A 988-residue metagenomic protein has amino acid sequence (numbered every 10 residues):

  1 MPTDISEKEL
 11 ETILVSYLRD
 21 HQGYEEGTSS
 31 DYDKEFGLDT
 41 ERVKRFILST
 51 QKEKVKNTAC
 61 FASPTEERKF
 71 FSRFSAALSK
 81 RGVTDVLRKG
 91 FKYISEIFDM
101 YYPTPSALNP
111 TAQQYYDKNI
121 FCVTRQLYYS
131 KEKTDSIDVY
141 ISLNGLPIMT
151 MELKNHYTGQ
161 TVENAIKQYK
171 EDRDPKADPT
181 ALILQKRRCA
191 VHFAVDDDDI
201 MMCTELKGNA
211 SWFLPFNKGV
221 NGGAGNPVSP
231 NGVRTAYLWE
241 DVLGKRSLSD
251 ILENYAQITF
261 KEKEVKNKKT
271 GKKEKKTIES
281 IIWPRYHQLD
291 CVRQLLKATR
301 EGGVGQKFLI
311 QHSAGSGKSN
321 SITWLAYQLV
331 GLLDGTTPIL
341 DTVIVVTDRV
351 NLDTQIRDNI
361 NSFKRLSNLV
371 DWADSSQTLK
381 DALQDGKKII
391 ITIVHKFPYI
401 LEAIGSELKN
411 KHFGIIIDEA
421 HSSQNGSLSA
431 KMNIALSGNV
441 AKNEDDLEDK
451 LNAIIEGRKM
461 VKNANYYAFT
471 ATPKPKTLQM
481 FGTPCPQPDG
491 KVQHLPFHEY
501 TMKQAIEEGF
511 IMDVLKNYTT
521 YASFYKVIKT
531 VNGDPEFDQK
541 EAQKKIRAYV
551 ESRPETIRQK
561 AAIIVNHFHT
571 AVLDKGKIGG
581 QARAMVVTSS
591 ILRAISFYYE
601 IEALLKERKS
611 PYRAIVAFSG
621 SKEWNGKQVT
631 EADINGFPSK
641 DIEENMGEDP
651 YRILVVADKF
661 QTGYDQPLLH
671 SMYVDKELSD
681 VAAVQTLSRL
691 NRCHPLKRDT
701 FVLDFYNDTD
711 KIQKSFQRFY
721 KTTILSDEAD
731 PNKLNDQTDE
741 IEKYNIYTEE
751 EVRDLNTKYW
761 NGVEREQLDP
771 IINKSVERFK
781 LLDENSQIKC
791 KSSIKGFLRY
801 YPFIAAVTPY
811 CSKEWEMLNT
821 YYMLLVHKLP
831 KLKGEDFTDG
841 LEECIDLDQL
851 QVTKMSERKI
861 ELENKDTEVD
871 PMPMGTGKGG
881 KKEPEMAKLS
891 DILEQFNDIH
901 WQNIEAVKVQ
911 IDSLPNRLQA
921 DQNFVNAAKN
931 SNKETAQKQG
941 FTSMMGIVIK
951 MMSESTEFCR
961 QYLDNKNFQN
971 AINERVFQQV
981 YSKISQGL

Functional and structural regions predicted by a protein language model:
P2-T342, N351, Q355-L366, H395 (+2 more regions): ATP-dependent helicase/translocase motor core
K44-K69, T270-E274, Q306, L332-D334 (+8 more regions): Catalytic cores and motor modules of nucleic-acid processing enzymes
S229-G232, K476-Q581, Y598, E602: Interdomain helical connector at the RecA1-RecA2 junction of SF1/SF2 helicase-like NTPases
N361-E402: Inter-Walker segment of RecA-like/P-loop motor cores
K387-E419, S423-I434, K442-E456, N635-E643 (+1 more regions): Conserved RecA-like ASCE ATPase "motif II neighborhood" in helicase/translocase motors
N425-V514: Post-DEXD/H (motif II) to motif III coupling segment of the RecA-like Helicase ATP-binding lobe
R547-V656: Conserved C-terminal RecA-like helicase domain
R689-R718: Conserved segment of the helicase C-terminal RecA-like domain
